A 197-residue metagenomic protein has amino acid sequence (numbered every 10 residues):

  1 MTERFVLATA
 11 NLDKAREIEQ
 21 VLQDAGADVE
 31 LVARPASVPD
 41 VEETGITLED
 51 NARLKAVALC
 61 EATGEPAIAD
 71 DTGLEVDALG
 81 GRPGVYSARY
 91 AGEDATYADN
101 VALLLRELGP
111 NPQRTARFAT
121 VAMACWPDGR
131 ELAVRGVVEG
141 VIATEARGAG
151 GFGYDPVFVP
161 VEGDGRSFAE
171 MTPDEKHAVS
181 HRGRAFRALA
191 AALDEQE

Functional and structural regions predicted by a protein language model:
T2-V6, A10-E197: Anionic-ligand binding patches
